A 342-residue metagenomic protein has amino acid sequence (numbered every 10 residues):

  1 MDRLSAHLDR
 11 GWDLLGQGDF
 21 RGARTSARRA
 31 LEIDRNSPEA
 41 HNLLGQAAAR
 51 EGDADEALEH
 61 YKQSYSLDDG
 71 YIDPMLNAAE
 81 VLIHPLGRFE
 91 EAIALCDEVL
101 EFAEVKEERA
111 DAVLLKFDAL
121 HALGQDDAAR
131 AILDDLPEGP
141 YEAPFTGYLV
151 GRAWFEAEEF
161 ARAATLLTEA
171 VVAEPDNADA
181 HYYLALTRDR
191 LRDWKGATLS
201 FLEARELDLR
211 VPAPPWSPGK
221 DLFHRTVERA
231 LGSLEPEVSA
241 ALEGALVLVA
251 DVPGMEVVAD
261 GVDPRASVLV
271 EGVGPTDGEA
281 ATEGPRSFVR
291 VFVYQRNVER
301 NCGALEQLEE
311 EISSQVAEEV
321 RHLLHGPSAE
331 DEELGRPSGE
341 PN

Functional and structural regions predicted by a protein language model:
S5, E39, D73, E108-D111 (+2 more regions): Start-of-helix register in tetratricopeptide repeats
D9, L43, N77-A78, L115 (+2 more regions): Canonical tetratricopeptide repeat
W12, Q46, E80-V81, D118 (+2 more regions): Residue-level recognition of tetratricopeptide repeat
L15, N42, A49, I83-H84 (+3 more regions): Position-specific recognition of the canonical hydrophobic site in helix A of tetratricopeptide repeat
R29-A30, Q63-S64, E98-F102, D135-L136 (+2 more regions): Canonical positions in the second alpha-helix
I33, L67, F102-V105, G139 (+3 more regions): Structural marker of alpha-solenoid helical repeat scaffolds
E101, V172, A178, L186-A213: TPR/TPR-like (Sel1-like) alpha-helical repeat modules
